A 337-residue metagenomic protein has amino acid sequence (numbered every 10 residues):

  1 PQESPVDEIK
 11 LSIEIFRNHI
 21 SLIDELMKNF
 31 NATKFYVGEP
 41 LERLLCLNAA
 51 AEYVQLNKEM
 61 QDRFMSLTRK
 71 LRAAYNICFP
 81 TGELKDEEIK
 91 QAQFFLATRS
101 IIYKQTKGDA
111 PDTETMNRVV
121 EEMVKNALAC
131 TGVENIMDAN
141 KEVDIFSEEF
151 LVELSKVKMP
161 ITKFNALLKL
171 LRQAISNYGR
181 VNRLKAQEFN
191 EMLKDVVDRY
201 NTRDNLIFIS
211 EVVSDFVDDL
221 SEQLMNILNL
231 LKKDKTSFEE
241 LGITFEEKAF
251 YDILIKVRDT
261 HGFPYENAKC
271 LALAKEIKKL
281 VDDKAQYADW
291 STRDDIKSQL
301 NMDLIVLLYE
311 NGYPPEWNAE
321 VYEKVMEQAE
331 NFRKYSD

Functional and structural regions predicted by a protein language model:
Q2-D337: Catalytic cores and motor modules of nucleic-acid processing enzymes
